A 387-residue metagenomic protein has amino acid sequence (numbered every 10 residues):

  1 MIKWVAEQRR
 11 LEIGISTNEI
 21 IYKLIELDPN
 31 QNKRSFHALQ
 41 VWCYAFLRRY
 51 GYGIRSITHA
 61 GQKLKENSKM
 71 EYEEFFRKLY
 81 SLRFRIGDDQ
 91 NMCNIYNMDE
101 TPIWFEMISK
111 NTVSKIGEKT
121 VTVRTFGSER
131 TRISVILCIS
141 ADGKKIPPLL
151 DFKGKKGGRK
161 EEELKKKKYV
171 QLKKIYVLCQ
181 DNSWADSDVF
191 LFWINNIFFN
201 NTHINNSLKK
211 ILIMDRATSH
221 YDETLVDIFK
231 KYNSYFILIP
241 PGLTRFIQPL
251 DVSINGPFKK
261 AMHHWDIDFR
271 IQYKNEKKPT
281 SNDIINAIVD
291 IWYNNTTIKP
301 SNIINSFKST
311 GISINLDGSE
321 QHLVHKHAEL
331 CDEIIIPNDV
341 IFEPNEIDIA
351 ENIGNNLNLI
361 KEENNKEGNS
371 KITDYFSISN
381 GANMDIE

Functional and structural regions predicted by a protein language model:
M1-C331: Phosphate-facing sequence motifs and polybasic nucleic-acid/acidic-lipid-binding regions
S319-E387: Polybasic, low-complexity terminal segments and linkers that are predominantly intrinsically disordered and enriched
